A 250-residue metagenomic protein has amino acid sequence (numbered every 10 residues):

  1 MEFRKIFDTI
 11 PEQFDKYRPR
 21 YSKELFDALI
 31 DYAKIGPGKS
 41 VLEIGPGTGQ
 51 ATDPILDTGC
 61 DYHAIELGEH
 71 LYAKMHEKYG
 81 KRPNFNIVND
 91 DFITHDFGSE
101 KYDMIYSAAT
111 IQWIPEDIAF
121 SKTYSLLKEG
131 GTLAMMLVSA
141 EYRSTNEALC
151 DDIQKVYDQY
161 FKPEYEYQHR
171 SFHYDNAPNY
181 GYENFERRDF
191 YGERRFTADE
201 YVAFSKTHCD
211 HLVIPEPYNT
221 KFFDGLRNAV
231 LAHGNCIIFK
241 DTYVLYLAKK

Functional and structural regions predicted by a protein language model:
M1-G36: Conserved class I S-adenosyl-L-methionine
L42, T48-H95: Class I SAM-dependent methyltransferase SAM/SAH-binding core
T48, Y165-E166, R170-K250: Conserved Class I S-adenosyl-L-methionine
H95-I105: A short acidic, Gly/Pro-enriched loop at the edge of an enzyme's catalytic core that lines a small-molecule cofactor
A109-T110, L137: Short catalytic micro-motifs in class I SAM-dependent methyltransferases
W113-T123: A short, conserved alpha-helix within the catalytic core of class I
Y124, K128-G192: Conserved catalytic/acceptor-binding region of the Class I
